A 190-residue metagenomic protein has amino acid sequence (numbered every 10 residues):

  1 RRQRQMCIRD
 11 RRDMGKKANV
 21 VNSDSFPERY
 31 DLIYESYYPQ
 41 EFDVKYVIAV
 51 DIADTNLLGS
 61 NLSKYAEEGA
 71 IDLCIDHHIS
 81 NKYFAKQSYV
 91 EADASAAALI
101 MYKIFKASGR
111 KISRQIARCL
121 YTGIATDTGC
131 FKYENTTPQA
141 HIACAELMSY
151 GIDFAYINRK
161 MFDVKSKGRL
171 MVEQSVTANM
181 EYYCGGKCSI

Functional and structural regions predicted by a protein language model:
R1-Q5, R9-R29, Y38, D43-V44 (+1 more regions): Hydrophobic helix-and-loop "lid/oligomerization" segment in the mid-to-C-terminal part of catalytic domains
D10, K64, I104, T122 (+1 more regions): Hydrophobic/aromatic ligand-binding patch that stacks against planar heteroaromatic rings of cofactors or nucleotides
S23-D24, V50-A53, I75-H78, I104 (+2 more regions): Fold-independent oxyanion-binding glycine-rich loops and adjacent beta-strand/coil segments at enzyme active sites
E28-Q87: Active-site cofactor/cluster-binding pocket
K45-L57, G69, E91-L99, A125-T126 (+1 more regions): Short charge-dense sequence patches
G59, A107, N179: Solvent-exposed, charged/polar functional surfaces in cytosolic regulatory/catalytic domains
H77-A143: Short alpha-helices
